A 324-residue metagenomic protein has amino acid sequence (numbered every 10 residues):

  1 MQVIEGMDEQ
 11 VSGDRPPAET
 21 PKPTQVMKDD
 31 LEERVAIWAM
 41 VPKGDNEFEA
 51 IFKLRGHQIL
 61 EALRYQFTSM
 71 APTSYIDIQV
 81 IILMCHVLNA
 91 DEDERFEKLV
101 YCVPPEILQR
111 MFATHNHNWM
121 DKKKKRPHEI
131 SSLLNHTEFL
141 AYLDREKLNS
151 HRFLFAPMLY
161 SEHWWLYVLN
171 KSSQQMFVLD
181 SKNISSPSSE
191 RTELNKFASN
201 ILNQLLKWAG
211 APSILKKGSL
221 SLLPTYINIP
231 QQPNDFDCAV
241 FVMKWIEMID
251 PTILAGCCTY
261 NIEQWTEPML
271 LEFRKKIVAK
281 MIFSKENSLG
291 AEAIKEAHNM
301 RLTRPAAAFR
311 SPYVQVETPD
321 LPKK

Functional and structural regions predicted by a protein language model:
M1-K324: Enzymes acting in ubiquitin/UBL processing and closely related pathways, dominated by cysteine-dependent isopeptidases
